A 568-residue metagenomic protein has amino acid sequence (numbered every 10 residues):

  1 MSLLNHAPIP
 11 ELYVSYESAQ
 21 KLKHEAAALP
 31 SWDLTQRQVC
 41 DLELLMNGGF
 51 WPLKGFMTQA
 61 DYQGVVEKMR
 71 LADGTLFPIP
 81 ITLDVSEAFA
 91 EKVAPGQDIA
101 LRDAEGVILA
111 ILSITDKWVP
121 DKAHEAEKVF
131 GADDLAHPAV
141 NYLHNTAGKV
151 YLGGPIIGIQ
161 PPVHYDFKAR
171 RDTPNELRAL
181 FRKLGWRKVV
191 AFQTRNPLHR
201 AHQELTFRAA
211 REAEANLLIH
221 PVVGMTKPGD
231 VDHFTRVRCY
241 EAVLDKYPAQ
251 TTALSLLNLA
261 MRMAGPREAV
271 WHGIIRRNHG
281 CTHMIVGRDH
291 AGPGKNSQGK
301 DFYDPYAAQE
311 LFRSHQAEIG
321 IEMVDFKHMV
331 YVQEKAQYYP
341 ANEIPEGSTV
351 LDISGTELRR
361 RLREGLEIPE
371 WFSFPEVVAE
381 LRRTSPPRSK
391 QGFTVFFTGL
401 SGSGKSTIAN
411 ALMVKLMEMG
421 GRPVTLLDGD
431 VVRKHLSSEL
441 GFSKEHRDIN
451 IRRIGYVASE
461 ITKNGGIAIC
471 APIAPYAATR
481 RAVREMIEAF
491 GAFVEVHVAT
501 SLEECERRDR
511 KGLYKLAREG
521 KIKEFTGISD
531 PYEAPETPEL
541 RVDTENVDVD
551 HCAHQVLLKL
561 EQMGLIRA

Functional and structural regions predicted by a protein language model:
M1-S389: Active-site cores that bind ATP or allylic diphosphates and position pyrophosphate for catalysis
L184, S314-H315, I321-A471, P475-A568: Glycine-rich phosphate-binding loop of ATP-dependent small-molecule kinases
